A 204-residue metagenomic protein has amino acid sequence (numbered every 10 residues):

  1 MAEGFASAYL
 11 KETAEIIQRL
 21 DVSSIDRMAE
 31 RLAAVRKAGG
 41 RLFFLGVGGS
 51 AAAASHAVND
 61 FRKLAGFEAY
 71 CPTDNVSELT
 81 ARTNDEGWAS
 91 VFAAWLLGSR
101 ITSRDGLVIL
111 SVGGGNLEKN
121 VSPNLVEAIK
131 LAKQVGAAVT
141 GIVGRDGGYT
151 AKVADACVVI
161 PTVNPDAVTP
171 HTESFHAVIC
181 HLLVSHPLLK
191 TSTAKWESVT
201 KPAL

Functional and structural regions predicted by a protein language model:
M1-L20: Generic N-terminal amphipathic, Lys/Arg-enriched alpha-helix
L20-A38: A short, well-structured juxtamembrane/interface segment
A33-G106: Glycine-rich, small/polar surface segments that engage phosphate groups of diverse ligands
V47-A52, G114-N116, G147: Gly/Ser/Thr-rich loops at beta-strand to alpha-helix junctions that form or flank small-molecule/cofactor-binding
R62, V126-K133: Surface-exposed amphipathic alpha-helices with a cationic face
G115-L125: Glycine/threonine-rich flexible loop motifs
Q134, V143-W196, T200-A203: Short alpha-helices
